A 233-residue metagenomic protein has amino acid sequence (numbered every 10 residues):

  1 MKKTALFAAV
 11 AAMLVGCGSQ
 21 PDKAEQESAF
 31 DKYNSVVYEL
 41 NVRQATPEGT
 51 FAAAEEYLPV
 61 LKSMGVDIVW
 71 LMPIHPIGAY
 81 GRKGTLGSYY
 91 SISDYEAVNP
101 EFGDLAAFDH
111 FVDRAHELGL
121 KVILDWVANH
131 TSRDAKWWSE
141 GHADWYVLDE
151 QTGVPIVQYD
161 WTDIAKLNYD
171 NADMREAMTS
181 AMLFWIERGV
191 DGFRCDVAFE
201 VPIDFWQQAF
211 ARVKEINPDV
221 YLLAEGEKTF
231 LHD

Functional and structural regions predicted by a protein language model:
K2-A8: Sec-dependent signal peptide recognition, specifically the positively charged N-region followed immediately by
L14-G16: C-terminal motif of bacterial Sec signal peptides marking the signal peptidase cleavage site
Q20-D67, P73-R188, Q208-N217, Y221: Substrate-binding/active-site clefts of carbohydrate-active enzymes
I77-A79, I203, K228-F230: Surface-exposed, flexible loop/turn segments at secondary-structure boundaries
I123, G192-A198: Short catalytic-loop micro-motif centered on adjacent basic/acidic residues
A128, F199, K228: Short, glycine/acidic-enriched loop or turn micro-motifs at the edges of active sites
F199-Q207: An alpha-helix initiation/capping motif
A211, G226-D233: Noncatalytic carbohydrate-binding groove/subsite architecture in carbohydrate-active enzymes
